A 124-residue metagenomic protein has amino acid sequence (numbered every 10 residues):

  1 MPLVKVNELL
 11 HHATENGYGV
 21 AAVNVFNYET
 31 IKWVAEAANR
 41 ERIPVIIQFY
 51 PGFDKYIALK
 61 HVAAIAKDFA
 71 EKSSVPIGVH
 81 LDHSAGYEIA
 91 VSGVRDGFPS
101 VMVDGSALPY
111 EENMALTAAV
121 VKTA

Functional and structural regions predicted by a protein language model:
M1-V20: N-terminal amphipathic alpha-helix/helix-capping segment at the start of soluble metabolic enzymes
L3, E29-K32, K55-A63, H83-A90 (+1 more regions): Active-site-adjacent beta->alpha loops and helix N-cap segments on the catalytic face of soluble alpha/beta enzymes
V6-N7, Y28-S73: Glycine-rich, positively charged N-terminal anion/phosphate-binding segment
G19-N24, V45-Q48, I77-D82, V101-V103: Hydrophobic faces of well-ordered beta-strands that scaffold small-molecule active sites in alpha/beta enzyme cores
V25, V34, V101, V120-V121: Hydrophobic aliphatic residue packing
E41, R95-V101: Glycine-enriched alpha-helix->loop->beta-strand junction motifs that scaffold or abut catalytic
